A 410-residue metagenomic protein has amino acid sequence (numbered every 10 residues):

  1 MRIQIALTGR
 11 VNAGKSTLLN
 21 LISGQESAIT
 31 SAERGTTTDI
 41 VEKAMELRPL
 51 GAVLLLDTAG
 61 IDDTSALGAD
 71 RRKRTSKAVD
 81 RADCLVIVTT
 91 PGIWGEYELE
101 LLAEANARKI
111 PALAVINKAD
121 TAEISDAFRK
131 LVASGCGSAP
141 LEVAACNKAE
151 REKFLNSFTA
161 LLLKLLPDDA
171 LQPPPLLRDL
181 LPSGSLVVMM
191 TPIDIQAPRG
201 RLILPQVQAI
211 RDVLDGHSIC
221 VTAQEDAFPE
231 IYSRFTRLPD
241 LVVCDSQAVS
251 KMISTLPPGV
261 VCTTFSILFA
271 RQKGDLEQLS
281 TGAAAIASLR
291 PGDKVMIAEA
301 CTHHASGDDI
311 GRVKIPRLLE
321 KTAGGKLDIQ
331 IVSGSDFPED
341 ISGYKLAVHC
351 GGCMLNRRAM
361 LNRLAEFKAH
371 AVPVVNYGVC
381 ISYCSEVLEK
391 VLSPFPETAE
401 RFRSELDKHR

Functional and structural regions predicted by a protein language model:
M1-A69, K73, K77-A78: Conserved G1/Walker A P-loop phosphate-binding module
G14-T17, S157-F158, M189, Q196-V213 (+1 more regions): Short, charged N-terminal beta->alpha structural module
K43-G51, D70-P140, P175, D179 (+4 more regions): Conserved C-terminal guanine-recognition region of P-loop GTPase G domains, centered on the G4
T58, T89-I93, L113-D126, L141-K153 (+7 more regions): G-domain G4 guanine-recognition motif of GTPases
A82, P239, Y344: An anion/phosphate-binding loop that grips the pyrophosphate of nucleotide cofactors and donors
I110-L113, K118-D179, V188, H217 (+5 more regions): Canonical P-loop GTPase G-domain recognition
R271-K326, I331-D336, I341: Redox- and metal-dependent alpha/beta enzyme cores, enriched for Fe-S-associated oxidoreductases and cofactor-handling
P291, M296, K314, L318-T322 (+2 more regions): C-terminal functional extensions of proteins
